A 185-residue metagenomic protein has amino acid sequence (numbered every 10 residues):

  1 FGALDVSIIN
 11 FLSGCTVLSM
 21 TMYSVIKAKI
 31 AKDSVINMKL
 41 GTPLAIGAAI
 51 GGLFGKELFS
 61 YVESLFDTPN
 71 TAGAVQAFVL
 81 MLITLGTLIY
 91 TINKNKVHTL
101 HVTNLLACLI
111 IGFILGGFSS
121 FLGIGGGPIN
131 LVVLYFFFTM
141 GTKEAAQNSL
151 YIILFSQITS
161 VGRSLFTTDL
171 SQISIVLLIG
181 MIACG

Functional and structural regions predicted by a protein language model:
F1-I8, I129-E144: Interfacial segments of multi-pass membrane proteins
G2-V6, V25-G117, F166-G185: Juxtamembrane transmembrane-helix boundary motif
N10-L18, A49, A146-Q157: Transmembrane helix-bundle signature of multi-pass membrane transporters/permeases
L18-M22, A77, M81-T84, L154-I158: Small-residue-rich packing faces within the transmembrane alpha-helices of Major Facilitator Superfamily
T99-L131, F137, Y151-Q157: Helix-loop-helix "hairpin" substructures at the membrane interface of multi-pass membrane proteins
K143, Y151, I158, G162 (+1 more regions): C-terminal transmembrane helix-loop-helix hairpin of multi-pass membrane proteins
